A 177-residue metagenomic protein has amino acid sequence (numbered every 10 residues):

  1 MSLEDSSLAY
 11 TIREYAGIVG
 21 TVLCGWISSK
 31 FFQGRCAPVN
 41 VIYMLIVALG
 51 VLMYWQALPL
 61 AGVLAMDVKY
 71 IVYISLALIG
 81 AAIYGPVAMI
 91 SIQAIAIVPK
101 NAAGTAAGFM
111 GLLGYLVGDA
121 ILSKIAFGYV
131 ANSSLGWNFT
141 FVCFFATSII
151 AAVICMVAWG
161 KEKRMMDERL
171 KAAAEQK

Functional and structural regions predicted by a protein language model:
A9-G17, G114, T147: Transmembrane alpha-helical segments of major facilitator superfamily
T21-G34, A131: Helix-to-loop junctions at the C-terminal end of transmembrane segments in multipass secondary transporters
S29-L45: Cytoplasmic membrane-interface "Motif A"-like loop-to-helix N-cap segments of 12-TM Major Facilitator Superfamily
R35-P38, I125-S148: A membrane-interface helix-boundary motif in multi-pass transporters
L45-A65: C-terminal ends and interior cores of transmembrane alpha-helices in multi-pass membrane transporters/permeases
M53-L58, W137, V142-A173: Multi-pass alpha-helical transporter architecture, strongest for 12-TM Major Facilitator/SLC carriers used
Y84-P99: Intracellular juxtamembrane helix-capping segments at the cytosolic ends of symmetry-related transmembrane helices
K100-S133: A late C-terminal transmembrane helix in Major Facilitator Superfamily
